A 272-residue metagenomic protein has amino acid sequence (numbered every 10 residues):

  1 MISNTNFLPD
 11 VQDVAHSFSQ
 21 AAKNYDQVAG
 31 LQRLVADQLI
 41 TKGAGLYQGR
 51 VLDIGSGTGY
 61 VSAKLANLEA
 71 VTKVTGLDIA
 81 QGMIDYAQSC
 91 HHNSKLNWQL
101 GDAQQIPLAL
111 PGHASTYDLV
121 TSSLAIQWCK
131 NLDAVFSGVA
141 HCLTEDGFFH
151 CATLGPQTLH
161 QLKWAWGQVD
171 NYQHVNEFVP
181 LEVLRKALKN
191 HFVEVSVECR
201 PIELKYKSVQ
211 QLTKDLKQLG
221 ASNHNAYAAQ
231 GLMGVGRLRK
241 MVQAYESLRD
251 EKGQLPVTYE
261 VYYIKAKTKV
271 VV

Functional and structural regions predicted by a protein language model:
M1-A21: N-terminal, positively charged/glycine-rich alpha-helical extensions of SAM-dependent methyltransferases
G30-Q48: Conserved alpha-helix/loop element of class I SAM-dependent methyltransferases that forms part of the SAM/SAH-binding
L31, T58-Y60, S196-V272: Conserved Class I S-adenosyl-L-methionine
L52-P107: Class I SAM-dependent methyltransferase SAM/SAH-binding core
L108-V120: A short acidic, Gly/Pro-enriched loop at the edge of an enzyme's catalytic core that lines a small-molecule cofactor
L119-N131: A short SAM/SAH-binding and catalytic strip from SAM-dependent methyltransferases
D133-E145: A short glycine-rich, Lys/Arg-flanked "PGG" loop and its adjoining helix->strand segment in the class I
F148-Q211, N223-Q230: Conserved catalytic/acceptor-binding region of the Class I
